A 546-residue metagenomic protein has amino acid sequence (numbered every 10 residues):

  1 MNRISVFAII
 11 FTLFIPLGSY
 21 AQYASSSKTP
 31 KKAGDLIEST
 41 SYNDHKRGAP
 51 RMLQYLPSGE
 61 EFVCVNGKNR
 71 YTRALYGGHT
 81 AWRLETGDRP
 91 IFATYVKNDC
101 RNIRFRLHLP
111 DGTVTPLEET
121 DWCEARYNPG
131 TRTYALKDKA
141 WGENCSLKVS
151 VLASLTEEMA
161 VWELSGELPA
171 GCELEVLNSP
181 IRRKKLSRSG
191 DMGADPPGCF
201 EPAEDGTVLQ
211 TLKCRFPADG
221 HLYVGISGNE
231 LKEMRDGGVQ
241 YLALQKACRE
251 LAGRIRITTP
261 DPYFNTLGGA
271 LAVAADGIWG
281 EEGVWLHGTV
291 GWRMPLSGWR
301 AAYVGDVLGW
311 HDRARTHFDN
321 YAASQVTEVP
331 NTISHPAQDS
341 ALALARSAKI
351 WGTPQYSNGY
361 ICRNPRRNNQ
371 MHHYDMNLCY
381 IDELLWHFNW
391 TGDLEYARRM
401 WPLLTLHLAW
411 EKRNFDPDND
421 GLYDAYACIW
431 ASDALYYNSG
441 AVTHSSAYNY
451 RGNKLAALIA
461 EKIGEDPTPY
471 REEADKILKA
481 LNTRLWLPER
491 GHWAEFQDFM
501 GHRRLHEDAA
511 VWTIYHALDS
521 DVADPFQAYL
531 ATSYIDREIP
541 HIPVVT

Functional and structural regions predicted by a protein language model:
M1-F7: Bacterial N-terminal signal peptides that target proteins for export
A8-P16: Bacterial N-terminal signal peptides
I10, Y20-V273, G277, E281 (+3 more regions): Terminal accessory carbohydrate-recognition/targeting modules of carbohydrate-active enzymes
G77, E157-M159, D219, L296 (+4 more regions): Short, solvent-exposed loop/turn segments at the edges of secondary structure
D99-R106, G130-R132, H317, M376-E383 (+2 more regions): Amphipathic, well-ordered alpha-helical segments in soluble domains
R249-R399, A494, L505-V522, Q527-Y534 (+1 more regions): Substrate-binding groove/exosite segments of carbohydrate-active enzymes
R313, Y396-R399, L403, D466-P469 (+1 more regions): Alpha-helical positions within canonical tetratricopeptide repeat
N331-A337, F415-A431, N438-H444, Y448-R537 (+1 more regions): Catalytic cores of carbohydrate-active enzymes
